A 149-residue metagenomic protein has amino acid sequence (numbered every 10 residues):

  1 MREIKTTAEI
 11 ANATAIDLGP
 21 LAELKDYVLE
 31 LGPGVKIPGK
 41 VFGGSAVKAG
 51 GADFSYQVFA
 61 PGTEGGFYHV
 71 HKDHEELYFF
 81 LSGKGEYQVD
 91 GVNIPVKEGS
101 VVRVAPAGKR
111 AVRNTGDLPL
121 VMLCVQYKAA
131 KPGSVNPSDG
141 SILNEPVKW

Functional and structural regions predicted by a protein language model:
M1-G51, P137-W149: A short, N-terminal "cap"/entry segment at the start of jelly-roll beta-barrel domains of the cupin/DSBH fold
V35-F42, S55-H71: Conserved short histidine dyad/triad with adjacent acidic residue
G43, Y56-Q57, S100, R110: Hydrophobic/aromatic beta-strand elements that line small-molecule binding cavities or substrate pockets in beta-rich
A52, Q57, V92-I94: Well-ordered beta-strand scaffold positions
Y56-A60, V70-Q88, V125-K128: Short, conserved beta-strand element in jelly-roll/cupin
T63-G65, E75, S82-K84, G99 (+2 more regions): A generic structural motif
E86, P106-P132: Ligand-binding loop in jelly-roll beta-barrel domains
G91-A107: Short acidic-glycine-tyrosine-enriched beta hairpin
